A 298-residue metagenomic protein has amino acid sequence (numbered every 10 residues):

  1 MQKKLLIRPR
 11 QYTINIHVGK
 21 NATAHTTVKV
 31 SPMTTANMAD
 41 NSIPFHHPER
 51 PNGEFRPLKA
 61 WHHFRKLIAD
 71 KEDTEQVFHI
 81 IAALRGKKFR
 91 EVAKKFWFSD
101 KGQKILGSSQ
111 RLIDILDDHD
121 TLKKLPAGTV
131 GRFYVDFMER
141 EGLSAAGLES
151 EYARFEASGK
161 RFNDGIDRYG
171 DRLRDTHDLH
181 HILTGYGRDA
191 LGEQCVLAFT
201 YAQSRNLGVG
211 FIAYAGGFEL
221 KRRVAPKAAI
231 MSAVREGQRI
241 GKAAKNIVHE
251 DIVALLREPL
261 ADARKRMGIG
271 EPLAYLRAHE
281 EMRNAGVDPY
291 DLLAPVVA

Functional and structural regions predicted by a protein language model:
K3-K4, N21: Polybasic, lysine-rich low-complexity intrinsically disordered segments
R8-R10: Basic polycationic patches enriched in arginine
T13-N15, K20, K29: Short, positively charged and aromatic/hydrophobic N-terminal segments
T23-H25, N37, G286: Intrinsic disorder/low-complexity segments
V28-D120, V296-A298: The feature captures two recurrent sequence modes
E75-L260: Core of folded catalytic or high-affinity ligand/protein-binding domains in predominantly eukaryotic proteins
G237-A298: C-terminal structured domains
